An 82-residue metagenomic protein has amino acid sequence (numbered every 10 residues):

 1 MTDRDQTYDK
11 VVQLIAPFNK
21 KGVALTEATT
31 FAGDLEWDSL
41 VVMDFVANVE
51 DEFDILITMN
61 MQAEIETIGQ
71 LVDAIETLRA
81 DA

Functional and structural regions predicted by a protein language model:
T2-W37, V41-A47, D51-A82: Phosphopantetheine-dependent thiolation modules in NRPS/PKS and related acyl-activating systems
